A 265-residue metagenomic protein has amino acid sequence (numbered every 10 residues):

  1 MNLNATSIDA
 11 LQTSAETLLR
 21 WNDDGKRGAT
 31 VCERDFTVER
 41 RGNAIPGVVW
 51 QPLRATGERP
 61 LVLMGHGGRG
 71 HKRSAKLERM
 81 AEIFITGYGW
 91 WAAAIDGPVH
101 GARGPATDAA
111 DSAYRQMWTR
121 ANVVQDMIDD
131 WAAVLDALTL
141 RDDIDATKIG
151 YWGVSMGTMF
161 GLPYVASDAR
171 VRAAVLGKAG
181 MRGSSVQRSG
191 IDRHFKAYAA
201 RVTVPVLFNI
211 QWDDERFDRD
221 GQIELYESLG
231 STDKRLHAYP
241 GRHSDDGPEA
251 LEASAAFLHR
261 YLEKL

Functional and structural regions predicted by a protein language model:
A5-G57: N-terminal cap/lid segment of alpha/beta-hydrolase-fold proteins
A55-R59, M64-R103: Short substrate-entry loop that stabilizes the transition state in hydrolases
P60, W91, K148-G150, A173 (+1 more regions): Proline-centered loop/turn at the N-terminus of a beta-strand
G101-P105, G180-Q187, D245-G247: A short beta-to-alpha transition loop/helix N-cap that caps and shapes the active-site region
A109-D142: Alpha/beta-hydrolase active-site loop
D129-F195, R201: Primarily recognizes the serine-hydrolase "nucleophile elbow" in alpha/beta-hydrolase and SGNH/GDSL folds
S184-A238: The feature captures the conserved acid-bearing segment of alpha/beta-hydrolase catalytic domains
S231-L265: C-terminal catalytic histidine-bearing segment of alpha/beta-hydrolase fold enzymes
